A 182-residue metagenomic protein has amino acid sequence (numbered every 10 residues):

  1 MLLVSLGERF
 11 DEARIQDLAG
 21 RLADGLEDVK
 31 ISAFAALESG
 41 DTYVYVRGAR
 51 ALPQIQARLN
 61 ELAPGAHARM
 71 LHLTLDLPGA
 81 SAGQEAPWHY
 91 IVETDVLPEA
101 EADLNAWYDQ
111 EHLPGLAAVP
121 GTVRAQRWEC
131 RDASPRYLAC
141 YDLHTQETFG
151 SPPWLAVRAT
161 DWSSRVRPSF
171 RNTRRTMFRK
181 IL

Functional and structural regions predicted by a protein language model:
M1-L182: Macromolecular interaction modules
